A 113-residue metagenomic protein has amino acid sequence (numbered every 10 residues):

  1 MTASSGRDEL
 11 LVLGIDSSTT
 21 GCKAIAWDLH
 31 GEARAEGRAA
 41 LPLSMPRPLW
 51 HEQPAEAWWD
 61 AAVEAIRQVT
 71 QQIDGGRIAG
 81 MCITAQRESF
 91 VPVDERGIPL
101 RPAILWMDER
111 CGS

Functional and structural regions predicted by a protein language model:
M1-P102: N-terminal glycine/serine-rich phosphate-binding loop of ATP-dependent small-molecule kinases, especially carbohydrate
D108: Carbohydrate-associated surface elements
G112-S113: Short, intrinsically disordered, charge-balanced linker/junction segments flanking boundaries in proteins
